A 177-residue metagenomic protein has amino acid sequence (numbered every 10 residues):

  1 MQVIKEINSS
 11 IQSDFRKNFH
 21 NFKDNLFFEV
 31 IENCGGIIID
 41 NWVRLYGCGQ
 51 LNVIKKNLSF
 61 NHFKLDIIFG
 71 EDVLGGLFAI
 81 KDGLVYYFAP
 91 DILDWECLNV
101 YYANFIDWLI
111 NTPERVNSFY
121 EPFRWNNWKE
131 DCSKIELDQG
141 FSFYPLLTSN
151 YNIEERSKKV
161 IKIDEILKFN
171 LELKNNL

Functional and structural regions predicted by a protein language model:
M1-Y87, Q139-L177: A surface-exposed partner-binding patch
W42, W95, R124-W128: Tryptophan-centered motif/residue detector
C48-K56, D91, D107, N127-W128: Charge-rich, low-complexity amphipathic helices in intrinsically disordered tails/linkers adjacent to domains
Y86-Y120: Compact, glycine/acidic-enriched structural inserts
I106-I161: An amphipathic alpha-helical core segment
